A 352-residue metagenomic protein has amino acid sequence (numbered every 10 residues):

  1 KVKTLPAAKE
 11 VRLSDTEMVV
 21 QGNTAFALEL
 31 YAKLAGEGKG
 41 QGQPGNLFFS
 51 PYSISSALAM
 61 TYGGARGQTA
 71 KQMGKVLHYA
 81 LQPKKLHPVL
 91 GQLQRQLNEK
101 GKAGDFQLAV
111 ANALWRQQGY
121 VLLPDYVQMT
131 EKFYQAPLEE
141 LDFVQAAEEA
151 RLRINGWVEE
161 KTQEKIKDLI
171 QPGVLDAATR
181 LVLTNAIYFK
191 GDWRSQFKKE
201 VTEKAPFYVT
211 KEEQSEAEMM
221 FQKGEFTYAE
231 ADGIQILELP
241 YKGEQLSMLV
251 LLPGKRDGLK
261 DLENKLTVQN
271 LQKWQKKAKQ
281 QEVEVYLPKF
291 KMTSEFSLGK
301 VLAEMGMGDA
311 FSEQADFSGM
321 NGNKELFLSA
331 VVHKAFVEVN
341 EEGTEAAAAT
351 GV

Functional and structural regions predicted by a protein language model:
K1-M18: Short, low-structural-confidence N-terminal segments
E17-G38: Mature N-terminal segment immediately following signal peptide/propeptide cleavage in secreted/periplasmic
T24, P51-Y52, G67, A177 (+1 more regions): Conserved structured core elements
L34-L108: Post-signal peptide N-terminal segment of secreted/secretory-pathway proteins
P44, P83-R256, D261, Q275-V352: Non-catalytic, conformational "gating/processing" segments within enzyme and secreted inhibitor domains
N264-K265: Extracytoplasmic and endomembrane cell-envelope/extracellular-matrix remodeling and assembly machinery
Q269: Conserved His + Asp/Glu catalytic blocks
Q272: Extracellular glycan-recognition regions
